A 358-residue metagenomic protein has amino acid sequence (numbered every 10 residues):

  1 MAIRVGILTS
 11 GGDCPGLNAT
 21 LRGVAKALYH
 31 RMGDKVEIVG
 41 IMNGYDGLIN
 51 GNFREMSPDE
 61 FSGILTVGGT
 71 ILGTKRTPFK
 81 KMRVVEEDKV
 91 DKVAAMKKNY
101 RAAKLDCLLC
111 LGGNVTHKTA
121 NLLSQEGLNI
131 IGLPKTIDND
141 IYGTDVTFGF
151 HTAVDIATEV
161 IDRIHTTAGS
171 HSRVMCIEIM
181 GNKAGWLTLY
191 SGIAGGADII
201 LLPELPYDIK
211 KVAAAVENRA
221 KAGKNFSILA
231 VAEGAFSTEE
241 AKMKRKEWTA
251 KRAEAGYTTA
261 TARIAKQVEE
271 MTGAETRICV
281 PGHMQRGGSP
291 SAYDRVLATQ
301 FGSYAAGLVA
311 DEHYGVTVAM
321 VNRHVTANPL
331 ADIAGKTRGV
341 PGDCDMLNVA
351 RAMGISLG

Functional and structural regions predicted by a protein language model:
M1-T9, T20-K104, L111, V115 (+6 more regions): A cross-family phosphate/adenosyl-ligand binding-site feature
L8-N18, M180: Short, glycine-rich nucleotide/cofactor-binding loops
S10-D13, I41-D46, R76-T77, G113-T116 (+6 more regions): Short, ordered loop/turn segments at secondary-structure junctions
T20-V24, N114-L128, T188: Short Gly/Thr/Asp-enriched flexible loops that form oxyanion-binding sites at enzyme active sites
M32-G33, L123-T147, H151-V154, L201-D208: Short, acidic/small-residue loops that bind anionic groups at enzyme active sites
N99, C110-G112, A120-L122, F150-H171 (+1 more regions): Accessory alpha-helical/coil subdomains and C-terminal extensions that flank or cap enzyme catalytic cores
H165, A220, A306-H313: Short, hydrophobic alpha-helical segments
